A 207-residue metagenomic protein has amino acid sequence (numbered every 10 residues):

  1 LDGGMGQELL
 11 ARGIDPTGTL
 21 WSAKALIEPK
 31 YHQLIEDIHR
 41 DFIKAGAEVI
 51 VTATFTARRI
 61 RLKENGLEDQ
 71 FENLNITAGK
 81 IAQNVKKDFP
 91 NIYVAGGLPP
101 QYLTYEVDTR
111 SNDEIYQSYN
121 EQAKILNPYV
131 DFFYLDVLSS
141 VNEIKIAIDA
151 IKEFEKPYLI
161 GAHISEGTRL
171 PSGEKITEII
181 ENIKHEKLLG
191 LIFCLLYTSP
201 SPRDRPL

Functional and structural regions predicted by a protein language model:
L1-D2, I50-T52, V94-G96, L135 (+2 more regions): Hydrophobic faces of well-ordered beta-strands that scaffold small-molecule active sites in alpha/beta enzyme cores
L1-P29, F55-L62, P90-N112, H163-G167: N-terminal small/glycine-rich loop or linker at the start of catalytic domains across soluble metabolic enzymes
G3, F42, A82, F133: Conserved, mostly hydrophobic/aromatic
A23-P29, V49-F71, Y134-I144: Glycine-rich, proline-tolerant flexible connector loops at the mouths of alpha/beta enzymes
A25-D41, G66-I81, I115-Q117: Glycine-rich anion/phosphate-binding loops
V49, G79-L126, V130: Active-site beta->alpha loop and helix N-cap motifs at the rims of alpha/beta catalytic domains
F132-S140, L189-L196: Catalytic beta/alpha-barrel core
Y197-P206: Conserved small/polar residues in nucleotide/adenosyl-binding loops
